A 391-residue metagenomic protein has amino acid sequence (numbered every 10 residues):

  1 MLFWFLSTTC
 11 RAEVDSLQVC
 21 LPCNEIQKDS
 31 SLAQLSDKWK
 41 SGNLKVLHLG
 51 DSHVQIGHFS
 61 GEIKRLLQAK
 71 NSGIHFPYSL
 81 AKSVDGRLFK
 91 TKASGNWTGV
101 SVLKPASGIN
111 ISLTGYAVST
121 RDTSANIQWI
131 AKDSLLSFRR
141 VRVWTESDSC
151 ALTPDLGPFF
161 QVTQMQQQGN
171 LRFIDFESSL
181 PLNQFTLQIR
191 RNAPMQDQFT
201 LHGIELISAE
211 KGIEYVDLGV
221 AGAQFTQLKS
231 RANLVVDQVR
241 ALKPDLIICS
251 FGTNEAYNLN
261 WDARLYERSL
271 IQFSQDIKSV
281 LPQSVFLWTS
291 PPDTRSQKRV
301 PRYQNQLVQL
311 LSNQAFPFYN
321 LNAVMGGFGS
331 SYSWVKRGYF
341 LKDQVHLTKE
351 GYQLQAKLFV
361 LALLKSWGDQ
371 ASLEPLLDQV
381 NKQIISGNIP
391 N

Functional and structural regions predicted by a protein language model:
M1-Q18, P390-N391: Bacterial Sec-dependent N-terminal signal peptides
D15-H48, L103-G108: Membrane/wall-proximal cationic-aromatic binding patches
C23-K38, L228-V239, R268-D276, P301-N305: Alpha-helical scaffolding within the catalytic cores of extracellular/periplasmic polymer-degrading hydrolases
L44-V54, G222-F225, A256-A263, S296-Q297 (+1 more regions): Second-shell loop/turn segments in exported
Q55-G157, Q164-L265: Conserved SGNH/GDSL esterase-like catalytic core that processes O-acyl groups on lipids and polysaccharides
G57, G61, R65, D237 (+7 more regions): Solvent-exposed, polar/charged alpha-helical surfaces in well-ordered, non-transmembrane soluble domains, broadly
A232, T294-N391: Catalytic His-Asp segment of secreted/periplasmic serine-dependent ester chemistry enzymes
I248-E255, S274-Q309, N313, N320: Active-site segments of SGNH/GDSL-like serine hydrolases that catalyze O-acetyl group transfer/hydrolysis on lipids
